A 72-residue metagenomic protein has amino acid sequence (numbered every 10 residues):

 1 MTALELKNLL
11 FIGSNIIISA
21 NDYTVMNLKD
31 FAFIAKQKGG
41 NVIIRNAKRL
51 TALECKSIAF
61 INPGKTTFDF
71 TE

Functional and structural regions predicted by a protein language model:
M1-Y23, G64-T67: N-terminal acidic leader/helix
L4-E5, M26-N27, L53-E54: Short acidic active-site motifs
L9, C55-E72: Charged low-complexity stretches with an acidic bias
I16-T24, I34, K38-K48, F68-E72: Concave beta-strand-loop units of leucine-rich repeat
F31: Conserved, mostly hydrophobic/aromatic
N46-I58: Short, highly charge-biased, low-complexity peptide segments
